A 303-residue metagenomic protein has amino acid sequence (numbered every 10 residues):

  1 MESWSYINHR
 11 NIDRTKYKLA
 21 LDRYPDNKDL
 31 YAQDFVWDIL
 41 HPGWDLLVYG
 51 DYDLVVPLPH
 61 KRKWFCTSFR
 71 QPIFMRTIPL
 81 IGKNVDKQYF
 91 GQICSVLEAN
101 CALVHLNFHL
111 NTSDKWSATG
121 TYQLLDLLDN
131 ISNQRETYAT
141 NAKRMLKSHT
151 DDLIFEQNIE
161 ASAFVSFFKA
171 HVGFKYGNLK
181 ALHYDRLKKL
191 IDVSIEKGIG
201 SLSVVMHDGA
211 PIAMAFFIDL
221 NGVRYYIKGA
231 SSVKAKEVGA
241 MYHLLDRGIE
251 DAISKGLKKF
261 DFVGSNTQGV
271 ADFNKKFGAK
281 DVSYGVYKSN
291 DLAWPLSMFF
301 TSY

Functional and structural regions predicted by a protein language model:
E2-D51, V55-F65, F108-K236: A conserved beta-strand-loop-helix scaffold within acyl/acetyltransferase catalytic domains
P42-W44, A99-L103, I199-G200, S254-L257: Short, high-confidence coil segments that cap the C-terminus of an alpha-helix and link into the following beta-strand
R62-T77: Conserved acyl-donor/pantetheine-binding loop and adjacent beta-alpha core of acyl/acetyltransferases and related
I73-M75, A118, V282: Short, solvent-exposed loop/turn segments at the edges of secondary structure
R76-N84, K234: The substrate-binding groove and active-site-proximal loops of carbohydrate-active enzymes, especially glycoside
D86-Y122: Non-catalytic accessory segments adjacent to catalytic cores
G91-Q92, K188-F299: Aromatic (often tryptophan-rich) hydrophobic motifs at membrane interfaces
T121, L125-L127, N290-Y303: C-terminal "cap" of GNAT-fold acetyltransferases
